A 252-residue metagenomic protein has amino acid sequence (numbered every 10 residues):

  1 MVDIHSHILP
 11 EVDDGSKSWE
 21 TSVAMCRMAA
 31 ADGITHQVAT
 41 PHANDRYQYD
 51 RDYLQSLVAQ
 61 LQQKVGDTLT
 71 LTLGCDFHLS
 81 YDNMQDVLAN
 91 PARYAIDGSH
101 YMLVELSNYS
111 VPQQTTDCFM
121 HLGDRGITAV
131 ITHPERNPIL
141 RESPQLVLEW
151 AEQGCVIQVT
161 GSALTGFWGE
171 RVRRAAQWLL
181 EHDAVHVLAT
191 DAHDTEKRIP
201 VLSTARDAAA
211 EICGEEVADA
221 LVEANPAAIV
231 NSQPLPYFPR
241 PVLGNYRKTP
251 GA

Functional and structural regions predicted by a protein language model:
M1-T68: An N-terminally biased module of ancient metal coordination in phosphate/nucleic-acid-related enzymes
V2-I4, Q37-T40, T72-D76, V130-T132 (+2 more regions): Active-site neighborhood of phospho(di)ester-bond hydrolases with catalytic His/Asp-centered motifs
H7-L9, H42-A43, G74-S80, S107-Y109 (+4 more regions): Active-site beta-loop-alpha junctions enriched in small/polar residues
A30, G123, L180-E181: Non-catalytic positions within long, well-ordered alpha-helices that form the structural scaffold/packing of enzyme
Q37-T40, N90-S99, G154, L202-A209: Active-site gating loops and adjacent loop-to-helix segments of metal-dependent hydrolytic enzymes
D50-Q158, P236-Y237, P241-A252: Extended substrate/RNA-proximal surfaces in nucleic-acid metabolism proteins
H182-P200: Short acidic/histidine-rich active-site segments
D207-A252: Mid-to-C-terminal alpha-helical segments outside catalytic/metal-binding sites
